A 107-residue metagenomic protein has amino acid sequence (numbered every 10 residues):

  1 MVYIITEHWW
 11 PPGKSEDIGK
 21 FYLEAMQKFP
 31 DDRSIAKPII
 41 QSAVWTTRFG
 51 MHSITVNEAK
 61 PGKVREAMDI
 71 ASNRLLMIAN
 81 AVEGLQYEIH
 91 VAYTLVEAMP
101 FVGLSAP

Functional and structural regions predicted by a protein language model:
M1-I70, H90-P107: Short S/T/G/P-rich N-terminal loop/turn motif that feeds into the first structured element of a domain
D69-I78: Short, aromatic/basic amphipathic alpha-helical patches
M77-Y93: Conserved short beta-strand edge segments in small beta-sheet-based binding/regulatory domains
